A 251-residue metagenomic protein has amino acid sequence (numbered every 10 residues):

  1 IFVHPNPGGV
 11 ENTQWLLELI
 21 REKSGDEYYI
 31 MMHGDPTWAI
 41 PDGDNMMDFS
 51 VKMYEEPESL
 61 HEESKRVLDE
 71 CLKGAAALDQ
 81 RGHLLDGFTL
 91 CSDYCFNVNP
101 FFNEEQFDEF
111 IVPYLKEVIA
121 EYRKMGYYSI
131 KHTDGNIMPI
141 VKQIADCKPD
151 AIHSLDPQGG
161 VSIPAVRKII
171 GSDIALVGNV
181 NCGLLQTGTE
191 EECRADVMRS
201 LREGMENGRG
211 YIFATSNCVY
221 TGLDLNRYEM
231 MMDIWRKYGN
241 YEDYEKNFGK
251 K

Functional and structural regions predicted by a protein language model:
F2-K251: Active-site loop segments of alpha/beta catalytic cores
